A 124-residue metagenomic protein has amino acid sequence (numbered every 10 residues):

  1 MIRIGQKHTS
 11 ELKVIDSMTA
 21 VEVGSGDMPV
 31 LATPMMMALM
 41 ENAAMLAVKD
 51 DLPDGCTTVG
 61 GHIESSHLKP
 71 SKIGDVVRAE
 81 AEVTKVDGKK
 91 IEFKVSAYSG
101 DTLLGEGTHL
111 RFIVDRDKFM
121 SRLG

Functional and structural regions predicted by a protein language model:
M1-L31: Catalytic strand-loop segment that frames the active site of acyl-thioester-processing enzymes
R3-T9, V86-F93, S99-M120: C-terminal binding/interaction regions
V14-D16, V23-G24, L110-G124: Surface-exposed, gly/pro-biased binding rims or lids
T33-M35: A short mixed-secondary-structure module that forms the rim of ligand-binding clefts
M45-R78: Hydrophobic beta-strand-centered segment that forms part of the acyl-chain substrate-binding groove
S65-G100: Hydrophobic beta-sheet segments that form the core/acyl-binding groove of ACP/CoA-dependent acyl-chain-processing
